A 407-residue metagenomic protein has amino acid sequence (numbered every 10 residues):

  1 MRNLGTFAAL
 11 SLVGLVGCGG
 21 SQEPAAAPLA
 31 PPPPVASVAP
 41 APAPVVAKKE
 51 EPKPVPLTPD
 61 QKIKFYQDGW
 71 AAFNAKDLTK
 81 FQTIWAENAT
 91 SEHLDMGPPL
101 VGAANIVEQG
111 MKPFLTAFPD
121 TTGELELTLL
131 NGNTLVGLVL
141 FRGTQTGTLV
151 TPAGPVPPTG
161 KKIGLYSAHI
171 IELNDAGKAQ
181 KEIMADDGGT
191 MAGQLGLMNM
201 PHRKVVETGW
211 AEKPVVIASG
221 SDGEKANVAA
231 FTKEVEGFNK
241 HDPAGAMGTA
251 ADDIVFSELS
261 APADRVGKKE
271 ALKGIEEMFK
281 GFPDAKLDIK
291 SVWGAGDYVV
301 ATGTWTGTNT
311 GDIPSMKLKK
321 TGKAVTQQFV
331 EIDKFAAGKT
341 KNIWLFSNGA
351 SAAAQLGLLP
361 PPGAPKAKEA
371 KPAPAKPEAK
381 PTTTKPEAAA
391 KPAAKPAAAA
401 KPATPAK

Functional and structural regions predicted by a protein language model:
M1-G5, K407: Positively charged n-region of N-terminal signal peptides that target proteins for export
F7-G17: Bacterial N-terminal signal peptides
S11, K380-K407: Long, low-complexity, intrinsically disordered segments
C18-Q22: Bacterial signal peptide processing site
A27-T83, E87, G196-A244, G248 (+1 more regions): Short, low-complexity N-terminal intrinsically disordered segments enriched in polar/charged residues
P32, K48-L57, L115-T122, E126-D222 (+2 more regions): A beta-strand edge to alpha-helix "cap/lid" segment located at domain peripheries
G69, K80-Q82, A89, G102 (+12 more regions): Hydrophobic pocket/interface hotspot
W85, T90-V101, L115, S219 (+3 more regions): A short gly/proline-enriched turn/hairpin at secondary-structure junctions
